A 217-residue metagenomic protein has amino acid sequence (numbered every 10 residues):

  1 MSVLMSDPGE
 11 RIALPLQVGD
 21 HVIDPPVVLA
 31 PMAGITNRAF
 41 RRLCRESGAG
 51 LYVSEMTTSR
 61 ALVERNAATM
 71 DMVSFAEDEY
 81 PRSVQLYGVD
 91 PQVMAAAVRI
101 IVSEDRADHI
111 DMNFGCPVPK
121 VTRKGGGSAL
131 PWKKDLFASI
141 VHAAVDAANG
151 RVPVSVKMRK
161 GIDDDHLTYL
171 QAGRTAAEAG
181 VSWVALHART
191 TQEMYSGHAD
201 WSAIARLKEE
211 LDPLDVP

Functional and structural regions predicted by a protein language model:
S2-P217: Flavin-dependent oxidoreductase catalytic cores
